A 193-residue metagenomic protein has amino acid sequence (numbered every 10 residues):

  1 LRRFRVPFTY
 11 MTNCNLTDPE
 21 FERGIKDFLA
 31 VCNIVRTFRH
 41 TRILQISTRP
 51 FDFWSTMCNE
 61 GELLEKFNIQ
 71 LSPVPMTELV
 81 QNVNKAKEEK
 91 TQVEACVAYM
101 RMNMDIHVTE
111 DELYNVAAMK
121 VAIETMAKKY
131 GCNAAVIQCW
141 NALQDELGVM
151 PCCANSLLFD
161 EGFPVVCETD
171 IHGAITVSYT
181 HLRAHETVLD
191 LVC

Functional and structural regions predicted by a protein language model:
L1, I175-Y179: Buried hydrophobic packing segments
L1-C96, M100-M104, V108: Cap/lid and interdomain-hinge subdomains that line or gate substrate/regulatory clefts in soluble alpha/beta enzymes
L16-E20, I171, E186: Short beta->alpha linker loops
E62-L63, M126, Y179: Residues within well-ordered alpha helices
E110-D111, N115-A174: Long, internal scaffold/assembly segments composed of regular secondary structure
T180-T187: Conserved small/polar residues in nucleotide/adenosyl-binding loops
L191-C193: Hydrophobic alpha-helical segments, chiefly the membrane-spanning helices and signal/signal-anchor peptides
